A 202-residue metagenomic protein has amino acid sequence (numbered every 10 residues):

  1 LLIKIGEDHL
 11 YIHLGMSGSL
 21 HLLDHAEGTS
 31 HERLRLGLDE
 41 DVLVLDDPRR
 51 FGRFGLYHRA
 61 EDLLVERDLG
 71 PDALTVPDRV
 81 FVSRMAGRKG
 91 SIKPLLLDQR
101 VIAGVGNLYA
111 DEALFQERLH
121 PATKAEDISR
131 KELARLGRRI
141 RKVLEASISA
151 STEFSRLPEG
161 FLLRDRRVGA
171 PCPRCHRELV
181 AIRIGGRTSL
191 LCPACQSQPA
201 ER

Functional and structural regions predicted by a protein language model:
G6-G104, Y109-Q116: Phosphate/anion-contacting hairpin/loop surfaces
Y11, V82-R202: Basic, nucleic-acid-binding surfaces and adjacent catalytic neighborhoods in DNA/RNA-processing proteins
